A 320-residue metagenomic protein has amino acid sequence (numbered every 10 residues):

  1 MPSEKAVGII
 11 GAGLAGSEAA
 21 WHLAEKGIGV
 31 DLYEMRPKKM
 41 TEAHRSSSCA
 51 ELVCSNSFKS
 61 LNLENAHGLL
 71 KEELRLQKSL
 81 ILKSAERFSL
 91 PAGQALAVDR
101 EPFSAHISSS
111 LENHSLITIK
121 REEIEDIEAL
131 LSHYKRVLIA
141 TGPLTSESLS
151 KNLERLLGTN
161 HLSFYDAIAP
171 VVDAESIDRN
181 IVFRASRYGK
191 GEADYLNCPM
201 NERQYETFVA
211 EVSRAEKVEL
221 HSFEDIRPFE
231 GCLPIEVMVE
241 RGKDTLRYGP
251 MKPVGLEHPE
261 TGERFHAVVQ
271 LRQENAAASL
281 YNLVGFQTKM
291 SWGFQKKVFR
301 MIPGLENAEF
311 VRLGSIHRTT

Functional and structural regions predicted by a protein language model:
S3-A15: Beta1/beta-strand and adjacent pyrophosphate-binding region of the FAD-binding site in flavoprotein oxidoreductases
A6, G29, H161: Residues at the starts of beta-strands that form the adenosine-phosphate
G16-E18, E147: Short glycine/serine/threonine-rich phosphate/pyrophosphate-binding segments that cradle anionic phosphate groups
W21-K83: N-terminal FAD cofactor-binding segment of flavoenzymes
H22, S110, N152, M301: Rossmann-fold NAD(P)-dependent oxidoreductase module
L63-S108, L116: A conserved beta-strand/loop capping segment in the N-terminal third of enzymes that catalyze redox or closely related
N113-R272, A276-K297: Predominantly flavin-linked oxidoreductase catalytic cores and closely associated redox partners
L283-T320: A glycine-rich dinucleotide-binding beta-alpha-beta segment and adjacent secondary-structure elements that constitute
